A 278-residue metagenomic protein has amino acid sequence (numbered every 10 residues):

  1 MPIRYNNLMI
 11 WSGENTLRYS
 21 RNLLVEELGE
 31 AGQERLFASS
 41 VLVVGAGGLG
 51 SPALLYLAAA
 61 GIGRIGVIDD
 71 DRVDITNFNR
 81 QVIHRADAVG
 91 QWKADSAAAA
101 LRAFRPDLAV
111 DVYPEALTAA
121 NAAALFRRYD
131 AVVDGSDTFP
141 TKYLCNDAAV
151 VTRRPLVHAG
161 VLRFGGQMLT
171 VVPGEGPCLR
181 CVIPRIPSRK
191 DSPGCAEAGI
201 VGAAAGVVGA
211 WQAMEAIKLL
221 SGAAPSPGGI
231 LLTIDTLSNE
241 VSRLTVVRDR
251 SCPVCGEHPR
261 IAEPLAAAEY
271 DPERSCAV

Functional and structural regions predicted by a protein language model:
P2-V278: Adenine nucleotide-associated cytosolic modules
